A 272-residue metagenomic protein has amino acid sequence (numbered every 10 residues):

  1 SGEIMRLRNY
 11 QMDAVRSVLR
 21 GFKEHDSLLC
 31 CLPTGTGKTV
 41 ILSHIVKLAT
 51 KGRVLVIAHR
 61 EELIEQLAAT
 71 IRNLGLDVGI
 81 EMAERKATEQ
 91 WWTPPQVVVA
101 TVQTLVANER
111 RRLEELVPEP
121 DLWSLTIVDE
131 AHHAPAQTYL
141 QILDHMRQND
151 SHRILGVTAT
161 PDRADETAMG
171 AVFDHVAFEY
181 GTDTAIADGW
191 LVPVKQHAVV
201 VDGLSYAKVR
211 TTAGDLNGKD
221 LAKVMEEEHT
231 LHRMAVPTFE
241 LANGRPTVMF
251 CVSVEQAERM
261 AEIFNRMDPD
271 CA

Functional and structural regions predicted by a protein language model:
G2-C31: Conserved pre-motif I regulatory segment
K23-L29, G52, Q96, N243-P246: Pre-Walker A (Motif I) flank of P-loop NTPase domains
E24-V46, F250: Walker A/P-loop
G52-I64, A222-N265: Conserved strand-helix element at the start of the C-terminal RecA-like helicase core
E62-E84: Conserved helix-turn-beta segment of the N-terminal RecA-like "Helicase ATP-binding" lobe in SF1/SF2 helicases
R85-L122, L140-Q141: Conserved helix/coil segment N-terminal to the catalytic DExD/H
H132-H197: Post-DEXD/H (motif II) to motif III coupling segment of the RecA-like Helicase ATP-binding lobe
V176-V248: Conserved interdomain linker/interface between the two RecA-like ATPase lobes of SF2 helicase motors
